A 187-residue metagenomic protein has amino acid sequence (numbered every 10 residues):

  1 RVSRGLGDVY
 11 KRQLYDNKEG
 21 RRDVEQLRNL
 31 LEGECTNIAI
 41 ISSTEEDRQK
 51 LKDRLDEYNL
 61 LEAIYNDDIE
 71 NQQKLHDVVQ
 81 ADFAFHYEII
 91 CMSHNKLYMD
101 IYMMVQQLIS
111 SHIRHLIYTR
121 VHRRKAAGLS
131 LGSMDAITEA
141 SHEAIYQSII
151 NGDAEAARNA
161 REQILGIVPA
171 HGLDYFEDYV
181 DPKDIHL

Functional and structural regions predicted by a protein language model:
R1-Y10: Single conserved hydrophobic/aromatic residue that forms the stacking wall/gate of nucleotide- or nucleobase-binding
K11-D16: Arg/Lys-rich, alpha-helical DNA-contact motif
E19-E25, G132: A short glycine-threonine-serine/GTX helix/turn-capping micro-motif
V24-T119, S141-A144, A156-A170: Conserved amphipathic alpha-helical segments that form helical-bundle/coiled-coil interaction surfaces
R124-M134, A140-Q147, R158-L187: C-terminal-biased regions
